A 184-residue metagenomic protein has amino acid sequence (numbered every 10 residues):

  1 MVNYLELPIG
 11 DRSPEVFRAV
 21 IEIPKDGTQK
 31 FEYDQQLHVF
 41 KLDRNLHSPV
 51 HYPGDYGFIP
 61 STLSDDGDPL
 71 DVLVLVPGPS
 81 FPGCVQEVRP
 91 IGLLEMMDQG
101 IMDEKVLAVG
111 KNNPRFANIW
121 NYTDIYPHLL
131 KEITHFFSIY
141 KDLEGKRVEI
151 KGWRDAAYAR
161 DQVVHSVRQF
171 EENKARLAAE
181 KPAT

Functional and structural regions predicted by a protein language model:
M1-T184: Hydrophobic N-terminal alpha-helices or hydrophobic patches in metabolic proteins across all domains of life
